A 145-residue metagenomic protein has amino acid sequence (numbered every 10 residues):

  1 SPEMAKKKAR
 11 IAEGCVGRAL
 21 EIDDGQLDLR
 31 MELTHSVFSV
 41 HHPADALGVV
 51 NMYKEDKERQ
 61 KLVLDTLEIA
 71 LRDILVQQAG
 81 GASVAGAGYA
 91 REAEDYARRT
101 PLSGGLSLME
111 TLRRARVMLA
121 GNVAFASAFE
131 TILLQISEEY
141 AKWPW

Functional and structural regions predicted by a protein language model:
S1-W145: Charged, glycine-rich active-site and insertion segments that engage polyanionic ligands
